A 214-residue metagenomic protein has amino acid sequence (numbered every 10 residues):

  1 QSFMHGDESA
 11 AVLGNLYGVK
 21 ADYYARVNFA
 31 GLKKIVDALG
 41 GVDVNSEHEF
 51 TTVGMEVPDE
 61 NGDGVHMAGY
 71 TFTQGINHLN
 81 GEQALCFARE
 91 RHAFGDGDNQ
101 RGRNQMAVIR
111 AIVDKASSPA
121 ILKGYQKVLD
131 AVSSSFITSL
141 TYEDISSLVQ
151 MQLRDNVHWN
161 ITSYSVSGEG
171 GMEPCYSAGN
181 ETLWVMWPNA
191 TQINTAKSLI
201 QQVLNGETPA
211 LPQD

Functional and structural regions predicted by a protein language model:
Q1-M4, L13, Y17-Y23, Q74 (+4 more regions): Second-shell loop/turn segments in exported
S2-H66, S139-T141, I145, L153: Amphipathic, coiled-coil-like alpha-helical scaffolding segments used for oligomerization/assembly
F3, K34-K123: Flexible, polar/acidic helix-loop-strand segments at domain edges
G6-G14, F29-K33, D37-L39, E82-L85 (+8 more regions): Extracytoplasmic/secreted envelope proteins and their assembly/folding machinery, especially bacterial periplasmic
A11, G64, A68-T71, L79-N80 (+3 more regions): Short, functionally important structural connectors and interaction interfaces within domains
A21-N28, S46-E49, P119-K127, A210-Q213: Surface-exposed patches in mature extracellular/periplasmic domains of secreted proteins
V27-F29, E47-E49, E90-R91, Y164-E169: Active-site-proximal beta-strand/loop segments in catalytic clefts of secreted hydrolases
I137-D214: C-terminal solvent-exposed extensions
